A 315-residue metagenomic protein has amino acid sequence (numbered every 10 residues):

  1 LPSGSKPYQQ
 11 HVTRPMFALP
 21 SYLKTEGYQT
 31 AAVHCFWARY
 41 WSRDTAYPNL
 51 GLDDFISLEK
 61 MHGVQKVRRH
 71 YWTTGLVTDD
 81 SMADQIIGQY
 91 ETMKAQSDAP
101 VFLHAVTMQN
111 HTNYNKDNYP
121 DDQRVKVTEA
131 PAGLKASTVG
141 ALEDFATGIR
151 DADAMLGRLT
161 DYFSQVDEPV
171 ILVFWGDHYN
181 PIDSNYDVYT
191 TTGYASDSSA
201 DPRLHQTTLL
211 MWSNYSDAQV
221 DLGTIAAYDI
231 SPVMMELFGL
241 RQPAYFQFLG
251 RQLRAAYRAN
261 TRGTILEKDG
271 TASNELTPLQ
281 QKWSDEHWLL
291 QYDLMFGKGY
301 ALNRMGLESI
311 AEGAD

Functional and structural regions predicted by a protein language model:
L1-D315: Solvent-exposed soluble domains appended to multi-pass membrane proteins
